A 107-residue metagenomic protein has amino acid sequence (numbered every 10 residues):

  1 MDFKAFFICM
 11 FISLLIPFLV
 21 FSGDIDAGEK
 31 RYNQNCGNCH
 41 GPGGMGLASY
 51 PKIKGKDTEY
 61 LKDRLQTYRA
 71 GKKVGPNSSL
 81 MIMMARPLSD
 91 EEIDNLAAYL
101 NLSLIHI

Functional and structural regions predicted by a protein language model:
M1-M10: Bacterial N-terminal signal peptides that target proteins for export
G23-M45: Sequence/structural segment immediately N-terminal to covalent heme-attachment motifs in c-type and related
D24, S89-E92: Acidic/polar helix N-cap motif
I25, G43-A70, I82-R86: Gly/Gly-Pro-rich "capping" loops immediately C-terminal to redox-active cysteine motifs in periplasmic/lumenal
Q34, A48, K52, S79 (+2 more regions): Surface-exposed, polar/charged faces of alpha-helical domains in mature secreted/periplasmic/lumenal proteins
K62-M83, I93-N101: Periplasmic c-type cytochrome electron-transfer domains
I105-I107: Conserved small/polar residues in nucleotide/adenosyl-binding loops
